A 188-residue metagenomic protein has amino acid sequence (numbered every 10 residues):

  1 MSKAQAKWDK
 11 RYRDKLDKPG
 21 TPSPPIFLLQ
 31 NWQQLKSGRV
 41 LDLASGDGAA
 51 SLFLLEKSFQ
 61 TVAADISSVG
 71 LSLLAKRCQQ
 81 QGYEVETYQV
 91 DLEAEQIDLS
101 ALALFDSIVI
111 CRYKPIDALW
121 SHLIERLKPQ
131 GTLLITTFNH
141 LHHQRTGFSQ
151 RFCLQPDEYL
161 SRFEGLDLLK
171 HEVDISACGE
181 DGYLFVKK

Functional and structural regions predicted by a protein language model:
M1-L35: Conserved class I S-adenosyl-L-methionine
A44-G46: Class I SAM-dependent methyltransferase "Motif I" SAM/SAH-binding loop
T61-D65: Conserved SAM-binding motif I beta-strand of class I
S67-V69: Conserved SAM/SAH-binding beta-strand->alpha-helix loop
Q81-A94: Conserved SAM-binding strand-loop segment of SAM-dependent methyltransferases
D98-S107: A short acidic, Gly/Pro-enriched loop at the edge of an enzyme's catalytic core that lines a small-molecule cofactor
K114-L123: A short, conserved alpha-helix within the catalytic core of class I
G131-F138: Conserved beta-strand signature within the Rossmann-like core of class I S-adenosyl-L-methionine
